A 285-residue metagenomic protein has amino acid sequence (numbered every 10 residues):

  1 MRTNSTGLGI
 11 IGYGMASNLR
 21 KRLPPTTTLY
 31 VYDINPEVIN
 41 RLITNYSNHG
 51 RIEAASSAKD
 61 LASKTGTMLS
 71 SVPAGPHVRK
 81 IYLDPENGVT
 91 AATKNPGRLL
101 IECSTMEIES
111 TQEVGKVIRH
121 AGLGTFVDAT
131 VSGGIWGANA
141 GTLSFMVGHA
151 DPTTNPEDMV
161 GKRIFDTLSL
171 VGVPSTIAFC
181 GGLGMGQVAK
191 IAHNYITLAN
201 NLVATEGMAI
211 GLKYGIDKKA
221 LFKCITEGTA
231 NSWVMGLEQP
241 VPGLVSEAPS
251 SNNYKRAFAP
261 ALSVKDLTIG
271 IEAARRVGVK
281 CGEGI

Functional and structural regions predicted by a protein language model:
M1-S71, A91, R98-L99, I135-A138 (+1 more regions): NAD(P)+-binding Rossmann beta1-loop-alpha1 motif at the extreme N-terminus of oxidoreductases
T6, L83, T105-Y195: Rossmann-fold dinucleotide-binding core
M15-L19, V114, I210: Hydrophobic residues within alpha-helices that form the first helical element adjacent to the glycine-rich loop
L29, A54, T125-V127, K218 (+1 more regions): Hydrophobic beta-strand scaffold residues
A58-A129: Rossmann-fold NAD(P) dinucleotide-binding segment
M185-I285: Helical "substrate-binding/catalytic lid" subdomain of Rossmann-like NAD(P)-dependent dehydrogenases/reductases
